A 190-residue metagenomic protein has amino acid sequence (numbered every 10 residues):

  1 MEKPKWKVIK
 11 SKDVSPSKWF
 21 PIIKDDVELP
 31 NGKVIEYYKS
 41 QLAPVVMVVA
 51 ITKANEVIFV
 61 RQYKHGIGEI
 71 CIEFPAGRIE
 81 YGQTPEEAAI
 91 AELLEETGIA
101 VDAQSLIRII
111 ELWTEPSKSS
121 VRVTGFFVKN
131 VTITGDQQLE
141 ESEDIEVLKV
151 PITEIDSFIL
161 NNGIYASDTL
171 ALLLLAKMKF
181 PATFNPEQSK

Functional and structural regions predicted by a protein language model:
M1-K10: Extended interaction-bearing regions that mediate binding to partners or small molecules
I9-M47, T52-K53: Acidic, metal-coordinating catalytic segment for phosphate/diphosphate chemistry, firing primarily on the Nudix
S11, V60-Q62, I109-E111: Residue-level detector of high-confidence beta-strand sites
S17, G66, E115-K118: Short glycine/serine/proline-enriched coil/turn segments at secondary-structure junctions
D26, P30-N31, T52-A54, Y63 (+3 more regions): Short loop segments at secondary-structure junctions
I35, L42-M47, R78-S167, E187: Unchanged
L42-F74: A glycine-rich, hydrophobic loop/mini-helix early in the fold
T169-S189: Charged phosphate-binding loop/patch that engages nucleotide di/tri-phosphates or the phosphate backbone of nucleic
